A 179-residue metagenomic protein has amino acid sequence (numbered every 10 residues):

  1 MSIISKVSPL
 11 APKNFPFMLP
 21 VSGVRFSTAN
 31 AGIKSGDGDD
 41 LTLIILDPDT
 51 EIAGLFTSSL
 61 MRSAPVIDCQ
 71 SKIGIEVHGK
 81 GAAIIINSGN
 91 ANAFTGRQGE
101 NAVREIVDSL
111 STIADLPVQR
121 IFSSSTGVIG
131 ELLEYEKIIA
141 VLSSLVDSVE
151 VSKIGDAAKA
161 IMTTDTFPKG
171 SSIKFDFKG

Functional and structural regions predicted by a protein language model:
M1-T57, M61: N-terminal amphipathic/basic leader segments beginning at the initiator methionine
I44-I45, I85-N87, S123-S125: Short beta-strand segments
P48, S71, G89-A91, T126-V128: Short, ordered loop/turn segments at secondary-structure junctions
S58-I67, R97-E105: Glycine-rich anion/phosphate-binding loops
A64-E76, A91: Conserved interaction-surface patches within small, structured recognition/assembly domains
G81-A83, N90, K178-G179: Cofactor-binding beta-sheet edge motifs in enzyme active sites
I85-A114: Alpha-helical support elements that line or immediately flank enzyme active sites and cofactor-binding pockets
R104-E105, S109-G179: Glycine-rich, mobile lid/loop segments that gate access to catalytic sites or pores
